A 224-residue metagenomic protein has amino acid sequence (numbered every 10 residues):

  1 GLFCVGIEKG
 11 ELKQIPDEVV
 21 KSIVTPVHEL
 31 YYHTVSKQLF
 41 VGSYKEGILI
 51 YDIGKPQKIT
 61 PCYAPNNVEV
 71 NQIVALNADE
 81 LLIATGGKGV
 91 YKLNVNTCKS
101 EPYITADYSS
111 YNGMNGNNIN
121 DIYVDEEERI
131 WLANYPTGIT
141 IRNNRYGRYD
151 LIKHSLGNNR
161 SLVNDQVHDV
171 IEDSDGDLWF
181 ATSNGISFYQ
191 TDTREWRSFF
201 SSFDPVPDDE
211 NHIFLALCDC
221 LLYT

Functional and structural regions predicted by a protein language model:
G1-T224: Carboxylate-rich, polar loop motifs that coordinate divalent cations or form catalytic acidic clusters
